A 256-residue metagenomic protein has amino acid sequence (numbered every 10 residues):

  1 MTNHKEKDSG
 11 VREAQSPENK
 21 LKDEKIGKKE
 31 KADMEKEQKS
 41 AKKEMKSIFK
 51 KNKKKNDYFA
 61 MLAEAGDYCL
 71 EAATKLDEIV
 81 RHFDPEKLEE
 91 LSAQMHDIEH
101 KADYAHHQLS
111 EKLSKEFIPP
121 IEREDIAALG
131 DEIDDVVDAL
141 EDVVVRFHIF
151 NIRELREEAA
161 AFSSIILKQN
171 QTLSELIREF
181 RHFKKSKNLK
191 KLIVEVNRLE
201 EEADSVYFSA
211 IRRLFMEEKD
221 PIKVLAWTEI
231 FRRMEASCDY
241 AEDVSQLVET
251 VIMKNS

Functional and structural regions predicted by a protein language model:
T2-K7, R12, K20-S256: Cytosolic, long alpha-helical scaffolding segments
